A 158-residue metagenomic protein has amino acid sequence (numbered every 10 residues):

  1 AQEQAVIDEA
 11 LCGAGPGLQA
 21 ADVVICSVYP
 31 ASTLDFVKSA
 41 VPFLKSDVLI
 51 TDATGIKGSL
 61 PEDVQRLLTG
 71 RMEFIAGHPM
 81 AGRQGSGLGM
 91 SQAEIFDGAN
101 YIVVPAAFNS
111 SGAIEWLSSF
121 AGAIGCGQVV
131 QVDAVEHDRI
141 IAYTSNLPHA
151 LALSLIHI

Functional and structural regions predicted by a protein language model:
Q2-Q4: NAD(P)-binding Rossmann-fold cofactor-contacting core
E9-G13, V130-Q131: Short acidic-hydrophobic, aromatic-tinged amphipathic segments that line or gate anion-handling sites
G15-L44, V48-L49: Rossmann-like NAD(P)-binding element
S27-V28, T54, P105: Glycine-rich, N-terminal phosphate-binding loop of Rossmann-like dinucleotide-binding domains
L44, V48-E62: NAD(P)-cofactor binding segment of oxidoreductase domains
L60, V64-I141: Rossmann-fold dinucleotide-binding core
Y143-S145: Short, low-order "capping/linker" segments at domain edges
I156-I158: Conserved small/polar residues in nucleotide/adenosyl-binding loops
